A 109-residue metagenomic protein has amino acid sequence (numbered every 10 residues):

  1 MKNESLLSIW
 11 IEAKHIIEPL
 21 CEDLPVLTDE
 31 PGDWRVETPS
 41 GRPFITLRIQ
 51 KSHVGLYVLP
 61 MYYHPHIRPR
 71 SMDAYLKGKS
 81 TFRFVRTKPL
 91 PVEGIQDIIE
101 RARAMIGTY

Functional and structural regions predicted by a protein language model:
M1-Y109: Charge-dense, helix-prone N-terminal extensions
